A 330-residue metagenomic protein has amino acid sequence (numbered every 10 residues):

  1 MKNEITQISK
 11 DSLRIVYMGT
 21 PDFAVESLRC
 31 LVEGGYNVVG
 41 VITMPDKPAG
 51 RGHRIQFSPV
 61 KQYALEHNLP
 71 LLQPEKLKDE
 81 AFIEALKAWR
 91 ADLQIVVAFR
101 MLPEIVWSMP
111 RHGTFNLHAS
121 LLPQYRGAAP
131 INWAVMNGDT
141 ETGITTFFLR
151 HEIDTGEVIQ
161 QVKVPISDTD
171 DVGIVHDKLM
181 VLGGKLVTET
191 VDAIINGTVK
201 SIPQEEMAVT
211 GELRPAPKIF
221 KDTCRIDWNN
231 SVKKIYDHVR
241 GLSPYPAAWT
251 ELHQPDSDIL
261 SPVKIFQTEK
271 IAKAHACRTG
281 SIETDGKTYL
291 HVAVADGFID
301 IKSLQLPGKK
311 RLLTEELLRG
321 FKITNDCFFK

Functional and structural regions predicted by a protein language model:
K2-G52: N-terminal Rossmann-like dinucleotide-binding module
L13, E33-N37, M44, L93-K218 (+1 more regions): Donor/substrate-binding cores of folate-linked one-carbon enzymes
T20-F23, E75-K78, A98-M101, I271: Short beta->alpha connector loops
V25, R29-E33, I83-K87, E104 (+1 more regions): Amphipathic, non-transmembrane alpha-helical secondary structure
P48-D92: N-terminal glycine-/serine-/threonine-rich beta1-alpha1-beta2 phosphate-ribose binding loop of Rossmann-like
A64-N68, D139, S243: A generic structural signal for well-ordered alpha-helical segments
A208-K330: Internal anion-binding site segments
